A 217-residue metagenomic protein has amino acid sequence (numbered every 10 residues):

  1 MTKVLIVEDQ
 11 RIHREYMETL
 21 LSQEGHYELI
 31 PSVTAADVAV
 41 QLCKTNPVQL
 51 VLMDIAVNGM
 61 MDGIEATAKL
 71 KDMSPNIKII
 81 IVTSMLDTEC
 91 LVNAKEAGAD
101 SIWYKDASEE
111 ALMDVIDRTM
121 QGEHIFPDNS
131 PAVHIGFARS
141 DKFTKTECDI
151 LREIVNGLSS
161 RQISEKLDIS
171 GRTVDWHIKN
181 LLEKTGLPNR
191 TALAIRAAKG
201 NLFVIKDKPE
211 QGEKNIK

Functional and structural regions predicted by a protein language model:
E8-Q10: Conserved acidic carboxylate
S32-L50: Acidic, metal-coordinating helix/loop segments flanking the phosphotransfer/catalytic sites of two-component signaling
A35, M61-E65: Acidic catalytic/metal-coordinating carboxylates
D54-A56, T83: Active-site residues of response regulator receiver
I64-N76: Short amphipathic alpha-helix used as the core "switch/output" element in two-component signaling
L91-K95, A99-K145, L202-F203: Short, flexible helix-to-coil linker/hinge segments that flank and couple to helix-turn-helix
S159-A192: Recognition helix of helix-turn-helix DNA-binding domains
L182-K217: Basic, Lys/Arg-enriched C-terminal extension of HTH/homeodomain DNA-binding domains
